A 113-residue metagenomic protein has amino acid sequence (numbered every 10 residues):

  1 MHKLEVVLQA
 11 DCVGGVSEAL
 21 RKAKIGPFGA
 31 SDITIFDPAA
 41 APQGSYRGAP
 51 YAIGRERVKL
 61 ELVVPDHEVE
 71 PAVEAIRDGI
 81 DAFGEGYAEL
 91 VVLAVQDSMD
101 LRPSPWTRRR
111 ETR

Functional and structural regions predicted by a protein language model:
M1-R113: Positively charged, small/polar-rich N-terminal and surface patches that mediate targeting and assembly and bind
